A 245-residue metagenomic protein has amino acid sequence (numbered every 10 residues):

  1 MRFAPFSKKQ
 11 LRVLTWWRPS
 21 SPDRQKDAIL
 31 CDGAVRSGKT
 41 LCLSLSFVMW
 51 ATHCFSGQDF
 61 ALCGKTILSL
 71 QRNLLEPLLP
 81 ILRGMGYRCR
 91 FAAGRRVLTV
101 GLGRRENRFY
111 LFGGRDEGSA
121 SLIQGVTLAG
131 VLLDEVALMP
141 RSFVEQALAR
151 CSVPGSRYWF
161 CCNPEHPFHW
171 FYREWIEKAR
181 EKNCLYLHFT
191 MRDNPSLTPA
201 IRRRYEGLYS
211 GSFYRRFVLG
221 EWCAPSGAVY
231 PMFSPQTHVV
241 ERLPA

Functional and structural regions predicted by a protein language model:
M1-A28: Pre-P-loop entry segment of helicase/translocase ATPase cores
K26-R96, Y172-R173: Conserved P-loop
A28-L30, D59-A61, R108-F109, G130 (+1 more regions): Residue-level preference for the first positions of well-ordered beta-strands
V35, T66, G113-R115, C161-E165 (+1 more regions): A short beta-strand-to-loop transition that corresponds to the Sensor-1 phosphate-sensing loop of AAA+ P-loop ATPases
I67, L133-A137: Conserved Walker B
S69-A129: Inter-Walker segment of RecA-like/P-loop motor cores
G130, L138-L208: ASCE P-loop NTPase helicase motor core
N194-A245: ATPase catalytic-site recognition across NTP-hydrolyzing enzymes
